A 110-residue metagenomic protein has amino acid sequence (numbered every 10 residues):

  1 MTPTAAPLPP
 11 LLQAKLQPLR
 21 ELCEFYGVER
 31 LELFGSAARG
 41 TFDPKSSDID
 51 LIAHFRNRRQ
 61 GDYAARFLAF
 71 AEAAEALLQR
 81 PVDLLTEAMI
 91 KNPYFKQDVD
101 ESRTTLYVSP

Functional and structural regions predicted by a protein language model:
M1-E32, A38-K45, R56-P110: Catalytic core of pol beta-like nucleotidyltransferases
D50-A53: Short, aliphatic-rich beta-strand segments
